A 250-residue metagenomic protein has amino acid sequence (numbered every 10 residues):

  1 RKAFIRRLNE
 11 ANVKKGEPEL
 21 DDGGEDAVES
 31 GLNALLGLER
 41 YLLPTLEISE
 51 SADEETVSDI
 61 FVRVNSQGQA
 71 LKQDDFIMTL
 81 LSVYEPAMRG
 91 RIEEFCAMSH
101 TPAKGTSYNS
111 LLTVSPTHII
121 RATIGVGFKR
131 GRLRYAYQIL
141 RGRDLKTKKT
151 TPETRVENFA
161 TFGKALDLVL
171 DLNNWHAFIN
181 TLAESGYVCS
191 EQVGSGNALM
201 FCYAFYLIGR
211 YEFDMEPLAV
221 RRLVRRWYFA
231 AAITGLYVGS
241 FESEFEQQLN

Functional and structural regions predicted by a protein language model:
R1-R141, L145, N180, V188-V193 (+2 more regions): Basic- and aromatic-enriched surface patches that contact anionic nucleotides/nucleic acids
R7, A165, F178-T181, L223 (+2 more regions): Charge-rich, solvent-exposed alpha-helical interaction surfaces
R63, F205-E212: Active-site catalytic microenvironments for nucleophilic, acid-base chemistry
K72, S115, R155-G163, S195 (+1 more regions): Alpha-helix initiation/capping motif
R134-L207: Structured, charged N-terminal subsegments at the starts of enzyme catalytic cores and at intra-chain domain/subunit
C202, I233-T234, V238: Active-site catalytic microenvironments in core metabolic enzymes, especially phosphate/sugar-handling
L236-N250: Intrinsically disordered, low-complexity N-proximal targeting/linker segments that flank membranes
